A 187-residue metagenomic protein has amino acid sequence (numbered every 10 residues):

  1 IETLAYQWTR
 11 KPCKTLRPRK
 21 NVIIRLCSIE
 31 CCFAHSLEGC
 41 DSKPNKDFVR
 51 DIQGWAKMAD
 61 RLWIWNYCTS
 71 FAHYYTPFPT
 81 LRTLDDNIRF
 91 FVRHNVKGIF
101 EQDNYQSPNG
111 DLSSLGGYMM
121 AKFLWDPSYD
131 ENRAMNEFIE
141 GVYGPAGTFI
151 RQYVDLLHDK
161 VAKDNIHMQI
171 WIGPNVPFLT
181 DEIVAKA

Functional and structural regions predicted by a protein language model:
I1-N136, G141, D181-K186: Catalytic-core regions of glycoside hydrolase
S107-P108, S113, A121-D126, E137-L179: Long, charge-rich alpha-helical interaction segments
